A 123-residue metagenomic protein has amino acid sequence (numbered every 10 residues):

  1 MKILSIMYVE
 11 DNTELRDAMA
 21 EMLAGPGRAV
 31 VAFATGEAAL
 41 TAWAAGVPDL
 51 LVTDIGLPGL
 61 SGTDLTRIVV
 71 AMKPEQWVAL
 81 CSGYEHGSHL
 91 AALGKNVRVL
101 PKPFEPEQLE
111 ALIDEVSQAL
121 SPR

Functional and structural regions predicted by a protein language model:
N12-V31, V116: Two-component/phosphorelay signaling modules centered on CheY-like receiver
A20, F104-V116, S121: C-terminal output helix
A32-L50: Acidic, metal-coordinating helix/loop segments flanking the phosphotransfer/catalytic sites of two-component signaling
T35, S61-D64: Acidic catalytic/metal-coordinating carboxylates
D54: Active-site residues of response regulator receiver
P58: The feature encodes the CheY-like receiver
T63-E75: Short amphipathic alpha-helix used as the core "switch/output" element in two-component signaling
